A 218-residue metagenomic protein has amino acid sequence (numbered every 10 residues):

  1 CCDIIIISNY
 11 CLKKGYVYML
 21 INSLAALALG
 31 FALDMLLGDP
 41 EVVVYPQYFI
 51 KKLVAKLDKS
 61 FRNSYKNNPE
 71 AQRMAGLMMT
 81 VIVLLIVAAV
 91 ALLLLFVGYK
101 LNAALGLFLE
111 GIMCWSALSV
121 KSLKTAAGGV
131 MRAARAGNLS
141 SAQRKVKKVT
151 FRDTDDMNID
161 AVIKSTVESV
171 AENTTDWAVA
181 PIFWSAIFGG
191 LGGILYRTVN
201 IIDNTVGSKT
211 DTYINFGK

Functional and structural regions predicted by a protein language model:
C1-Y18: Short, Lys/Arg-enriched N-terminal segments with co-localized hydrophobic residues within the first ~10-30 amino acids
Y18-K218: Hydrophobic N-terminal alpha-helices or hydrophobic patches in metabolic proteins across all domains of life
